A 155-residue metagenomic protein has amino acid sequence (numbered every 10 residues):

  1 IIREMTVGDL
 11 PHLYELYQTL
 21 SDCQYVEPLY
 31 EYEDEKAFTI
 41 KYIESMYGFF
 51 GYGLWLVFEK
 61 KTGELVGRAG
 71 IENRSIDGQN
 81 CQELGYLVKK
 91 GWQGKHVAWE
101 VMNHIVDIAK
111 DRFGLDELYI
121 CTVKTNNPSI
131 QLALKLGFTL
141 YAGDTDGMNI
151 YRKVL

Functional and structural regions predicted by a protein language model:
I1-Q24, F58-L155: Acyl-donor (CoA/ACP) binding surface of acyl/acetyltransferases
T6, L10, Y32, K36 (+2 more regions): A structural signal for well-ordered alpha-helical scaffolds and beta->alpha junctions
S21-Y42: Conserved GNAT-fold acetyl-CoA-binding loop/helix
Y30-E35, G53, N80, T125: Short, conserved alpha-helical segments within structured domains
K36-K41, S45, L132-L136: Short amphipathic alpha-helical patches
I43-L56: A short helix-loop-beta-strand connector motif used in the catalytic cores of GNAT acetyltransferases and, in some
